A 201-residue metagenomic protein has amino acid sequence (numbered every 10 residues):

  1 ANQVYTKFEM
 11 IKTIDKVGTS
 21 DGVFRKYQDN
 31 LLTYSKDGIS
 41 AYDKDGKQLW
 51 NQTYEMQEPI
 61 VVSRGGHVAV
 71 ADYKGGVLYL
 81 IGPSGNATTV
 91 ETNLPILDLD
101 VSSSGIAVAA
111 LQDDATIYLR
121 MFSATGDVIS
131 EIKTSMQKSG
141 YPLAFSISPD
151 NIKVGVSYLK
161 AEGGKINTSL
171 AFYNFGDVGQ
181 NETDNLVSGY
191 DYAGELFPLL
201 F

Functional and structural regions predicted by a protein language model:
Q3-K16, D45-T53, S84-E91, V128-S135 (+1 more regions): A short beta-strand motif characteristic of beta-propeller blades
F8-S40, K44, N51-V62: Beta-strand-rich domains and repeat architectures in extracellular enzymes and scaffolds, especially beta-propellers
K16-K26, E55-G66, L94-G105, K138-S146 (+1 more regions): Repeated scaffold domains used in trafficking and secretory/extracellular systems, primarily beta-propellers
L31, V68, I106-V108, N151-V154: Hydrophobic beta-strand positions that form the internal "hydrophobic ladder" of WD40/Gbeta-like beta-propeller blades
Y34, A71, A109-Q112, V156-S157: Residue-level marker for isolated small/hydroxyl-bearing positions within beta-strands of beta-sheet-rich domains
G38-S40, G76-L80, A115-M121, E162-N174: Structural motif
A41-S103, P198: Structured, soluble extracytoplasmic/luminal domains of envelope-associated proteins
A161-F201: Extracytoplasmic/luminal low-complexity segments enriched in Pro/Gly and acidic/polar residues that act as flexible
